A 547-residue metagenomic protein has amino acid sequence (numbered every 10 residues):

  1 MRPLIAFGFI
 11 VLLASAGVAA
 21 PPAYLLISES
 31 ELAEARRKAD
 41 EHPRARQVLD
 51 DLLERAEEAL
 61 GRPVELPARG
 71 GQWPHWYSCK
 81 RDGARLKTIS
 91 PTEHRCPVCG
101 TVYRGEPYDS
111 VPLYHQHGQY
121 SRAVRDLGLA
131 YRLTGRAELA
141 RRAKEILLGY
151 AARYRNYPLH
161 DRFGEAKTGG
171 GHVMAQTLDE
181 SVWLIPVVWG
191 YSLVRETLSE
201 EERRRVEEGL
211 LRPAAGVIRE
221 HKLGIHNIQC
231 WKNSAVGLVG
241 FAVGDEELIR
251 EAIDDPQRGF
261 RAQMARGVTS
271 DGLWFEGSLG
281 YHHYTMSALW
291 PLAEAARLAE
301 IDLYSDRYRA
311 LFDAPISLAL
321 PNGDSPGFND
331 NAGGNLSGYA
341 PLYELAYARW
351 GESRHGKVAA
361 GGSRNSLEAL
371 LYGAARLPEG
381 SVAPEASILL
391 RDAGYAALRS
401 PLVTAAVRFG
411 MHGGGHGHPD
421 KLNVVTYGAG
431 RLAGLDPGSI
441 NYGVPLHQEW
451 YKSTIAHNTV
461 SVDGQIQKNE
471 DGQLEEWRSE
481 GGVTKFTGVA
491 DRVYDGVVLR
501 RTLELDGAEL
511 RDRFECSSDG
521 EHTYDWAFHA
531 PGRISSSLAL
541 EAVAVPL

Functional and structural regions predicted by a protein language model:
M1-L4: Positively charged n-region of N-terminal signal peptides that target proteins for export
A6-S15: Bacterial N-terminal signal peptides
V18-G224, C230-G237, I253, Q257 (+4 more regions): Extracellular glycan-targeting catalytic surfaces
Q119, Q176-E180, I228, P256 (+6 more regions): Secondary-structure capping and boundary motifs in well-ordered enzyme cores
T134, V194-R205, V243-E247, A295-Y304: Inter-helical turn/loop segments and adjacent helix faces that build the functional surface of alpha-helical bundle
K232, G237-V243, G280-A433: Carbohydrate-active enzyme catalytic cores, enriched for enzymes that act on polyanionic acidic polysaccharides
V243, E247, I253-A299, A396 (+3 more regions): Long, repeat-rich segments with strong aromatic
A359-L547: Catalytic and substrate-binding regions of extracellular carbohydrate-active enzymes, especially polysaccharide lyases
